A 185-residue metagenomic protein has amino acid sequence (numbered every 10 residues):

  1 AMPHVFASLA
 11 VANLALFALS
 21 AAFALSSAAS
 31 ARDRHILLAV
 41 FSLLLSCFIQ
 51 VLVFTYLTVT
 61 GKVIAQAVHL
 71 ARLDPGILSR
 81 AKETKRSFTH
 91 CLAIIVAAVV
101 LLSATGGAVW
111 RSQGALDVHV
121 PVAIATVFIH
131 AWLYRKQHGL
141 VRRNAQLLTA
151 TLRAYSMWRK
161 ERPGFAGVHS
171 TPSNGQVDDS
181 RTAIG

Functional and structural regions predicted by a protein language model:
A1-L25, A150-E161: Alpha-helical transmembrane segments of integral membrane proteins, especially early/N-terminal helices
M2-F6, G76-A104, G185: Loop-to-transmembrane boundary segments
F6-N13, A39-S42, C91-A98, H119-T126: Hydrophobic alpha-helical transmembrane segments of polytopic
L14-A18, D33-G61, T126-Q137: Hydrophobic alpha-helical membrane-embedded segments
L16-F23, L92-A115: Alpha-helical transmembrane segments and their membrane-interface junctions in multi-pass membrane proteins
A67-C91, T151-V168: Short membrane-interface loop/juxtamembrane segments of multi-pass integral membrane proteins
S112-S156: Alpha-helical transmembrane segments and their immediate juxtamembrane interface regions
V141-G185: Cytosolic/matrix-facing juxtamembrane and C-terminal tails of multi-pass cellular membrane proteins
